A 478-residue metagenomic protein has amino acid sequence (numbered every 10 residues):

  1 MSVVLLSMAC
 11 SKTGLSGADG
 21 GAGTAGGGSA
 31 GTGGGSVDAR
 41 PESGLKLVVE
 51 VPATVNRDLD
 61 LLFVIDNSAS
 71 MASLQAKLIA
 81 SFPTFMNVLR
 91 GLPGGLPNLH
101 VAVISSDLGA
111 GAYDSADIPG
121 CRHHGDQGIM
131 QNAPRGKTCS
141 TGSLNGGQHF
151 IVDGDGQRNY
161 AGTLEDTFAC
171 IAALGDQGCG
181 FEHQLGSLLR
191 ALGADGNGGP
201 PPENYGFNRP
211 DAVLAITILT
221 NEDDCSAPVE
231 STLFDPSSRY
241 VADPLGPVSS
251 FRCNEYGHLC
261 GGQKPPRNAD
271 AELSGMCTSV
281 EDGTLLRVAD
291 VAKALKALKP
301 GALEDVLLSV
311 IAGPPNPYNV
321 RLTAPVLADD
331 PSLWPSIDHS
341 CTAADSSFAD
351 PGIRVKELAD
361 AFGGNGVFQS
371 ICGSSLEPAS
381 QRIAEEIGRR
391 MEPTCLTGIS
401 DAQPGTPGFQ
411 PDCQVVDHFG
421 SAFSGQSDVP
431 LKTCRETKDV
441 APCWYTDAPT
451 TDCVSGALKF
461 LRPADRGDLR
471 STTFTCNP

Functional and structural regions predicted by a protein language model:
M1-V3, R354: Sec-dependent signal peptide recognition, specifically the positively charged N-region followed immediately by
L6-A9: C-terminal motif of bacterial Sec signal peptides marking the signal peptidase cleavage site
S11-T13, V37-P478: Divalent cation-coordinating acidic motifs and surrounding scaffolds that mediate Ca2+/Mg2+/Mn2+/Zn2+-dependent binding
L15-A39: Short, low-complexity, disordered segments immediately C-terminal to signal peptides in bacterial exported proteins
